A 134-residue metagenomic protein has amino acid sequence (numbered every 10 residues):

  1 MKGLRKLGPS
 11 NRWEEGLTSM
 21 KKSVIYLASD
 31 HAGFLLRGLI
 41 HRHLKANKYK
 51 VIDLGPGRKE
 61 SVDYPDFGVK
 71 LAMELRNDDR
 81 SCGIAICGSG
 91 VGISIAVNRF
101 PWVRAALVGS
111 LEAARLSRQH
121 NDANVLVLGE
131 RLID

Functional and structural regions predicted by a protein language model:
K21-I25: Extreme N-terminal starter segment of soluble prokaryotic enzymes
Y26-A28, A32-L35, L111-D134: C-terminal binding/interaction regions
L35-A46: Short, solvent-exposed amphipathic alpha-helices that sit in or adjacent to ligand/effector-binding or catalytic
K50-S61: A short beta-strand-loop structural module common to alpha/beta enzyme folds
D66-A85, S89: Short, structured active-site "lid" loops
G92-V103, E112: Short Gly/Thr/Asp-enriched flexible loops that form oxyanion-binding sites at enzyme active sites
